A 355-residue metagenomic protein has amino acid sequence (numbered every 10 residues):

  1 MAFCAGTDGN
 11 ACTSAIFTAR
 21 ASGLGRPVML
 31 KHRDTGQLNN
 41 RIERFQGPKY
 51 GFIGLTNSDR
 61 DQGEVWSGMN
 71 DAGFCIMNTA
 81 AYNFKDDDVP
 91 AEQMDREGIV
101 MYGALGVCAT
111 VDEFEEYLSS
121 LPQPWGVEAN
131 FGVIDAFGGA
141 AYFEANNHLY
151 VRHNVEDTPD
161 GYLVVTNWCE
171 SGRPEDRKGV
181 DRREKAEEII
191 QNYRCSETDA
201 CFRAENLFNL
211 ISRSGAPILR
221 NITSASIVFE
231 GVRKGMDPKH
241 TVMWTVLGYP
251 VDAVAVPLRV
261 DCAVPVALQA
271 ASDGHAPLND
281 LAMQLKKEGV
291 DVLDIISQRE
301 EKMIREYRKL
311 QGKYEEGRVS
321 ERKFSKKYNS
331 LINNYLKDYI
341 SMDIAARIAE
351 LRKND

Functional and structural regions predicted by a protein language model:
M1-F3: Bacterial N-terminal signal peptides
D8-Q62, S67-F74, N78-G106, A129 (+1 more regions): C-terminal, well-structured catalytic/ligand-binding subdomain of enzymes
M101-V111, E115-L121: Acidic, contiguous internal or C-terminal segments within carbohydrate-active enzymes that form a structured patch used
Y117-G132: Secretory/export targeting leaders with adjacent low-complexity proregions
